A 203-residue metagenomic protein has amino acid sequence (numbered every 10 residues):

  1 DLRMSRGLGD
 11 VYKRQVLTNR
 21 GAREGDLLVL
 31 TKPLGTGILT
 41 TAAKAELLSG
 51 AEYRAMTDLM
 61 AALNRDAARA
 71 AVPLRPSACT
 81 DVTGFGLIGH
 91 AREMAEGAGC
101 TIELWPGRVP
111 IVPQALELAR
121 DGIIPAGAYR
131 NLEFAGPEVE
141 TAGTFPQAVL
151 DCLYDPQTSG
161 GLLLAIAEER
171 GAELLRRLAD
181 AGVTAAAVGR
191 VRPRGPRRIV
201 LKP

Functional and structural regions predicted by a protein language model:
D1-Y12, D81: Single conserved hydrophobic/aromatic residue that forms the stacking wall/gate of nucleotide- or nucleobase-binding
R3, V29, V200: Conserved beta-strand segments that form the floor/walls of ligand-binding pockets within enzyme and binding domains
R6, V29-P33, A165-A167: Short beta-strand segments
K13-A62: Phosphate/diphosphate-binding glycine-rich loops and adjacent basic-rich segments that engage nucleotide
R14, P73-L74, C79-P203: Glycine-/charge-enriched secondary-structure boundary and capping motifs
R23, R69-L74: Secondary-structure boundary elements
E46-Y53, V72-P73, T144-P146: Glycine/charged-rich beta-loop-alpha catalytic/anionic-binding loops adjacent to active sites
A62-R69: A short, well-structured juxtamembrane/interface segment
